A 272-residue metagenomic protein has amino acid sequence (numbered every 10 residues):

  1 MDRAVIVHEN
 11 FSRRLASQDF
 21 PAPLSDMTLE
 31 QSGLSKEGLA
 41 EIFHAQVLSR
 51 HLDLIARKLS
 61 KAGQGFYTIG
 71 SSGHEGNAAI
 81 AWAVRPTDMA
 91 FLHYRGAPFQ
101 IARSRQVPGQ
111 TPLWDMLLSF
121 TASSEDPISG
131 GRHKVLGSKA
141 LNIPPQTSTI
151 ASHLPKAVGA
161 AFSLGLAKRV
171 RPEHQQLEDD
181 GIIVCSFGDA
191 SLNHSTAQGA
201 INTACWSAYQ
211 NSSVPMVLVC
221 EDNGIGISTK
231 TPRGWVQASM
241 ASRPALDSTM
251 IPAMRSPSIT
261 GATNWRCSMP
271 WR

Functional and structural regions predicted by a protein language model:
M1-N77, A83-V84, I251: Conserved acidic/glycine
L54, K61-L218, I225-Q237, A241-D247: Cofactor-binding active-site loop characterized by glycine-rich and histidine/acidic residues
E221-I225, A253-R255: Short beta-alpha connecting loops at secondary-structure transitions that line or flank enzyme active sites
G224-S228, T260-T263: Conserved phosphate-handling catalytic cores of large alpha/beta enzymes
S242, S248-S258, N264-W271: Low-acidity, Ser/Thr- and Arg-rich intrinsically disordered low-complexity segments
